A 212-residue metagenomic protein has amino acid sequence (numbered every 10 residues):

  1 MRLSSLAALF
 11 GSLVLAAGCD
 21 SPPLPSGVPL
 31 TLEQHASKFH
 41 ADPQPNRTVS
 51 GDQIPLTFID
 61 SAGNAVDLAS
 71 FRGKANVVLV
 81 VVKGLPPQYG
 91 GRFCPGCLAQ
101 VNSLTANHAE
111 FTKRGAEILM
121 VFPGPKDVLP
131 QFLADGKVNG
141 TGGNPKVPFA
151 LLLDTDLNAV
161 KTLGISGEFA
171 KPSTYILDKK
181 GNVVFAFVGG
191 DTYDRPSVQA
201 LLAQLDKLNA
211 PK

Functional and structural regions predicted by a protein language model:
M1-A7: Bacterial N-terminal signal peptides that target proteins for export
L15-G18: C-terminal motif of bacterial Sec signal peptides marking the signal peptidase cleavage site
L24-S70, A99, S103: N-terminal "domain-start" segment that seeds a small globular fold
A62-N64, D156, K180: Residue-level recognition of short loop/turn positions
L68-L104: Short active-site neighborhood of thiol/selenol oxidoreductases, capturing the structured segment around
L119, D127-K171: Short, internal strand/loop/helix patches that form the active-site neighborhood or redox-interaction surface
A170-K212: Thiol-/selenol-based redox modules, centered on thioredoxin-like and closely related oxidoreductase domains
